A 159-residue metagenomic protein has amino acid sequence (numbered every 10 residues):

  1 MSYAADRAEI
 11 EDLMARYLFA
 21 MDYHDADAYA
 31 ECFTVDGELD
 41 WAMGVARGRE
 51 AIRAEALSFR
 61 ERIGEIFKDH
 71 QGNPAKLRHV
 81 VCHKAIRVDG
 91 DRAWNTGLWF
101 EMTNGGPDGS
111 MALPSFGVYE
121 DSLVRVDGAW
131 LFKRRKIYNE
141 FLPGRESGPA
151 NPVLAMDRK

Functional and structural regions predicted by a protein language model:
M1-V35, R47: Short, low-complexity N-terminal intrinsically disordered segments enriched in polar/charged residues
A4, L13, E50, L57 (+1 more regions): Short alpha-helical segments used as structural interaction elements across diverse proteins
D6, I10, D22, V45 (+3 more regions): Aromatic-acidic/polar surface patches that form glycan- and anion
A8, D12-M14, R53, G148-N151: Binding-site signature for planar aromatic cofactors or substrates
F19, A42, G109, L113: Short, charged/polar micro-motifs that form catalytic or ligand-binding hotspots
A26-F100: A solvent-exposed, acidic/Ser-Thr-rich amphipathic alpha-helical stretch
E65, G72-K159: A beta-strand edge to alpha-helix "cap/lid" segment located at domain peripheries
